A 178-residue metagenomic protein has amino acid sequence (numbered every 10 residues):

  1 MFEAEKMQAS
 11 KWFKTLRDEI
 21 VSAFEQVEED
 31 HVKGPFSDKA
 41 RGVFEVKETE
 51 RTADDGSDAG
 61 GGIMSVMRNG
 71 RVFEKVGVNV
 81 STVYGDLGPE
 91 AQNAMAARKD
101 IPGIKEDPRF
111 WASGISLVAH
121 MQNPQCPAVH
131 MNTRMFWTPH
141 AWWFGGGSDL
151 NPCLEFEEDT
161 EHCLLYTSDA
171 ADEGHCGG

Functional and structural regions predicted by a protein language model:
F2-D100: Gly/Pro-rich turn-and-neighbor structural signature
V21, E25-E29, N123, R134-W137 (+1 more regions): Hydrophobic/aromatic-lined pockets within catalytic cores
G61-G146: Internal mixed beta-strand/loop scaffold within catalytic domains of large alpha/beta enzymes
G146-C153: Short, His- and charge-rich active-site/binding loops that engage polyanionic ligands
E157-D159: Extended, well-ordered protein cores
Y166-G174: Conserved small/polar residues in nucleotide/adenosyl-binding loops
G177-G178: Hydrophobic alpha-helical segments, chiefly the membrane-spanning helices and signal/signal-anchor peptides
